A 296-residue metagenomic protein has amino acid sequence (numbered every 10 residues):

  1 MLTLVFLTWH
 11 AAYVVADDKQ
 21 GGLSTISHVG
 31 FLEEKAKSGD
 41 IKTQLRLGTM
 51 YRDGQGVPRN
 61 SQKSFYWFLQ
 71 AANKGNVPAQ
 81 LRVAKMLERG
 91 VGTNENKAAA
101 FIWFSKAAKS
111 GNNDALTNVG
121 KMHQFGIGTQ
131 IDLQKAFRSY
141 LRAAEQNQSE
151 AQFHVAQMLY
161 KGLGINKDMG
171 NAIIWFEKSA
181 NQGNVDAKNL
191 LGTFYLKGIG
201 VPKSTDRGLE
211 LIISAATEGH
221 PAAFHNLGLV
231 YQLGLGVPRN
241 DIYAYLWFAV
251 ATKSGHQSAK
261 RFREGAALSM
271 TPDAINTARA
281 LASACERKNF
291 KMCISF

Functional and structural regions predicted by a protein language model:
M1-L4: Sec-dependent N-terminal signal peptides
L7-T49, I294: N-terminal leader/linker segments that initiate helical-solenoid repeat arrays
Q20-L23, Q257-F296: Terminal, low-structured helical/coil segments at or just beyond the last alpha-helical repeat
L23-G30, P58-W67, N94-K106, Q130-R142 (+4 more regions): Structural signature of tandem alpha-helical TPR/SEL1-like repeats, specifically the intra-repeat loop/turn
K37-D40, D53-Q55, N60, N73-N76 (+16 more regions): Short helix-capping/linker turns of helical repeat alpha-solenoids
R46, A222-Q232, P238, I242-K253: Short N-proximal segments of mature Sec-exported proteins
R46-D53, V57, R82-R89, T93 (+10 more regions): Hydrophobic face of amphipathic alpha-helices that form TPR/SEL1-like repeat modules and related alpha-solenoid
